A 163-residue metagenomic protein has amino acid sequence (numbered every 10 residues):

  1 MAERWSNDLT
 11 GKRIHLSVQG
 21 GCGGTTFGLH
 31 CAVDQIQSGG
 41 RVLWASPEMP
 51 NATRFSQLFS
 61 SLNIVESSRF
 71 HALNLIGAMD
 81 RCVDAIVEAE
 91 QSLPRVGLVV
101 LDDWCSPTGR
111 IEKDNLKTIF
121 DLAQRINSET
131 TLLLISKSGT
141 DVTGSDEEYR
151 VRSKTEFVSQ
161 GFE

Functional and structural regions predicted by a protein language model:
M1-R4: N-terminal pre-Walker A segment at the start of P-loop NTPase domains
N7-D8, D34-Q37, N63-V65, E90-L93 (+1 more regions): Conserved catalytic network of the ASCE P-loop NTPase/AAA+ motor domain
L9-D84: Conserved P-loop
W44, V100-L101, L132-I135: A structural signal for short, well-ordered beta-strand segments and their strand-loop junctions that often border
P47-M49, W104, K137-S138: Short, ordered loop/turn segments at secondary-structure junctions
A52, T108-G109, V142: Conserved protein kinase catalytic core
L75-E129: Phosphate-binding/switch loop-helix module in NTP-utilizing enzymes
I126-E163: Phosphate-binding/switch region of NTP-binding enzymes
